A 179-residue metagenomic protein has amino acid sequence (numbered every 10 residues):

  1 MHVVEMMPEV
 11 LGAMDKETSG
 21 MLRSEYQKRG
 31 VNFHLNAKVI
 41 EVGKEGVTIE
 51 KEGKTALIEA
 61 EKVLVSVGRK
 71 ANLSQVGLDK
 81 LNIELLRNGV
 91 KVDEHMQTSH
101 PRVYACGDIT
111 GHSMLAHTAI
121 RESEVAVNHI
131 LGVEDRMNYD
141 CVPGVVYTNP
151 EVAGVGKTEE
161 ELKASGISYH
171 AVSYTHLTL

Functional and structural regions predicted by a protein language model:
M1-K44, T48-K54, M114-I120, N128-E161: Rossmann-like dinucleotide-binding cores of NAD(P)H-dependent redox enzymes
R29-V31, P101, I167: A short helix-to-beta-strand connector/capping loop
N36, V172-Y174: Conserved beta-strand termini and adjacent loop/short-helix elements that scaffold enzyme active sites in alpha/beta
L57-L131: FAD-site-proximal beta/loop scaffold in flavoenzymes
Q75, A171-V172: Extended hydrophobic-aromatic, low-complexity segments
E84-L86, V133-C141, I167-H170: A short alpha-helix-loop-beta-strand transition element characteristic of N-terminal alpha/beta dinucleotide-binding
T175-L179: Conserved small/polar residues in nucleotide/adenosyl-binding loops
